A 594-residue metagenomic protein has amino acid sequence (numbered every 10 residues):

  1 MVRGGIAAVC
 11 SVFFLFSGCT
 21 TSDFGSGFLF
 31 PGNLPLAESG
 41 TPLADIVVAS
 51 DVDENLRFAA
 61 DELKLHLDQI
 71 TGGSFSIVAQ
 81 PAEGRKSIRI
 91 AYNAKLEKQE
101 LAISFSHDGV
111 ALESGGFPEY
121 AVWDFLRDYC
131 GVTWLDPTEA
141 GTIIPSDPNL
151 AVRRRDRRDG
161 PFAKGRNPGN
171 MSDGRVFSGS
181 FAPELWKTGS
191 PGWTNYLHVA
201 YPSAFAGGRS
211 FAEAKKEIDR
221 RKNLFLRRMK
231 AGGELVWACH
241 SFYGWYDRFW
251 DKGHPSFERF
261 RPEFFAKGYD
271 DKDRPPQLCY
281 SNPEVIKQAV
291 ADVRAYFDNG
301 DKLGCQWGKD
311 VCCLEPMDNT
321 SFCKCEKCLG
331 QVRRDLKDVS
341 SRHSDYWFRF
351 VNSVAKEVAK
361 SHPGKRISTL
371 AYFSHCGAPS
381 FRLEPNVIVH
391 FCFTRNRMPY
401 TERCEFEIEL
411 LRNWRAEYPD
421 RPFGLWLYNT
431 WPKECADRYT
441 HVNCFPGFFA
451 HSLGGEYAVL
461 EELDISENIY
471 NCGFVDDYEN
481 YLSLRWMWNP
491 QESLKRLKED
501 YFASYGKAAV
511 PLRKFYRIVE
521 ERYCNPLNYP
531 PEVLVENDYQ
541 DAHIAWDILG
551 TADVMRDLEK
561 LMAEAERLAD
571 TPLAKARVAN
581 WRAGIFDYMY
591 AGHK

Functional and structural regions predicted by a protein language model:
S11, C19-H107, T142-R158: Acidic, contiguous N-terminal accessory segments
E54, A59-E62, H66, L96 (+6 more regions): Feature activates predominantly on carbohydrate-active enzymes
L67, A289, V358, V389 (+2 more regions): Conserved, mostly hydrophobic/aromatic
Q277, S281-K287, A295, F406-P511 (+1 more regions): Structured mid-domain segments that build the active-site/substrate or prosthetic-cofactor binding neighborhood
R333-S353, P385-C404, M487-L497: Acidic, His- and aromatic-enriched active-site or binding-groove loops in soluble protein domains that engage sugars
V351-G377, P422-T430, N468-N471: Aromatic-lined carbohydrate-recognition surfaces of secreted/lumenal glycan-active proteins
S368-M398, E434-F448, V475-N480: Substrate-binding cleft/loops of secretory-pathway carbohydrate-active enzymes
Y481-K594: Catalytic domains of carbohydrate-active enzymes that cleave complex glycans
